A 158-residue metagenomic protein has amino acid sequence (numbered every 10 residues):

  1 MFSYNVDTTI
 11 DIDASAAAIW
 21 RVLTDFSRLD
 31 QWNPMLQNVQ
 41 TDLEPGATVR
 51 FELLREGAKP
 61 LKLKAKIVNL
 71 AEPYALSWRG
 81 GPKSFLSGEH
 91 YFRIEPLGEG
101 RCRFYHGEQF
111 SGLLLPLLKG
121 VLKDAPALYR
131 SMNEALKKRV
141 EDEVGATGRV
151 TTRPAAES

Functional and structural regions predicted by a protein language model:
M1-Q40, E44, A156-S158: Hydrophobic ligand-binding cavity/cleft-lining segments
D30-Q31, Q40, L54-R101, Q109-L113 (+2 more regions): Hydrophobic-ligand binding "helix-grip"
G46-R50: Short coil-to-beta transition motif at edge beta-strands of beta-rich domains
F51, H106-G107: Short glycine/serine/threonine-enriched helix-capping/active-site loop that flanks the nucleotide-sugar donor pocket
R103, Q109-S158: A conserved amphipathic terminal alpha-helix motif
